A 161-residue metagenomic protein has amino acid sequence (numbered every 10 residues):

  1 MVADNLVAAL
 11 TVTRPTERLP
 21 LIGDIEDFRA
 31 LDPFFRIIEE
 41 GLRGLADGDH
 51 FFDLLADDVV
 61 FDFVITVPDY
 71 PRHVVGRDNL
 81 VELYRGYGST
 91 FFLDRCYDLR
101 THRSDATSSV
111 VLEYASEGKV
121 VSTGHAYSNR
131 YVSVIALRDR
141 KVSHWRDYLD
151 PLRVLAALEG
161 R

Functional and structural regions predicted by a protein language model:
M1-L54, G160-R161: Short, low-complexity N-terminal intrinsically disordered segments enriched in polar/charged residues
N5, L10, R14, V132-A156: Short beta-strand edge/turn micro-motifs at domain boundaries
F28, D49-S108: A solvent-exposed, acidic/Ser-Thr-rich amphipathic alpha-helical stretch
A56, V121, L137: Short, acidic, Ser/Thr-enriched surface-loop or helix-capping motifs
R72-H73, S122-H125, V154-E159: A short, polar/proline- and glycine-enriched secondary-structure boundary/capping micro-motif
C96-R103, S116-G118, R130-A136: Hydrophobic/aromatic beta-strand elements that line small-molecule binding cavities or substrate pockets in beta-rich
A106-S116: A short hydrophobic beta-strand element
